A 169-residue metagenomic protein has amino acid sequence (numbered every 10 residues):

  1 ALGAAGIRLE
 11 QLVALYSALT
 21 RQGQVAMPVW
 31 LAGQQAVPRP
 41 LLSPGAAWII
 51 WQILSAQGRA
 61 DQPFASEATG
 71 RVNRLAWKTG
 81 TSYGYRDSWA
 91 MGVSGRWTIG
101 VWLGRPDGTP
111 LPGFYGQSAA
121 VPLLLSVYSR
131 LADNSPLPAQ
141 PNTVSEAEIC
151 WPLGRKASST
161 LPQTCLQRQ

Functional and structural regions predicted by a protein language model:
L2-G3: Catalytic-site signature segments of enzymes, centered on catalytic residues
G6-R168: A penicillin-recognizing enzyme superfamily signal
